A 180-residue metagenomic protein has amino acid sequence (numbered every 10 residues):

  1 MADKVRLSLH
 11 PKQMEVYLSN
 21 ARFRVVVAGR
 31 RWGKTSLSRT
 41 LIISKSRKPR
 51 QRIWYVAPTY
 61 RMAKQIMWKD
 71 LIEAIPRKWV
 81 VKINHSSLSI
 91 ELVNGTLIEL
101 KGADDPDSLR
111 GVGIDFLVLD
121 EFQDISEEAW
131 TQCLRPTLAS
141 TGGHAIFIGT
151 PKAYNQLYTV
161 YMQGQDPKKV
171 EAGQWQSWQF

Functional and structural regions predicted by a protein language model:
M1-F180: Phosphate/NTP-binding elements of NTP-utilizing enzymes
